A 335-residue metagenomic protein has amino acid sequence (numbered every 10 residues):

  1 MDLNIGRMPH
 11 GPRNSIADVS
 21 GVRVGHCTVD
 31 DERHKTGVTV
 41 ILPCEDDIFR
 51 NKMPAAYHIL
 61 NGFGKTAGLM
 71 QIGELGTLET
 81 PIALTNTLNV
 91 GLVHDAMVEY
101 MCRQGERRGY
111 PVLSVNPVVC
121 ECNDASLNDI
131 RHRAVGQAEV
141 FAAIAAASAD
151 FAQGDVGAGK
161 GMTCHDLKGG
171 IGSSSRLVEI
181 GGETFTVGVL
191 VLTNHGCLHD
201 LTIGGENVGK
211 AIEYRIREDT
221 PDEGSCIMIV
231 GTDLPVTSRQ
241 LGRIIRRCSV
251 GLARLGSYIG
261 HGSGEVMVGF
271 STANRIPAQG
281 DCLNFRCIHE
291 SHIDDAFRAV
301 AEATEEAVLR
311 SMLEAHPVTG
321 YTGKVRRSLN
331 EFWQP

Functional and structural regions predicted by a protein language model:
M1-P335: Alpha/propeptide regions of enzymes that mature by internal proteolysis
